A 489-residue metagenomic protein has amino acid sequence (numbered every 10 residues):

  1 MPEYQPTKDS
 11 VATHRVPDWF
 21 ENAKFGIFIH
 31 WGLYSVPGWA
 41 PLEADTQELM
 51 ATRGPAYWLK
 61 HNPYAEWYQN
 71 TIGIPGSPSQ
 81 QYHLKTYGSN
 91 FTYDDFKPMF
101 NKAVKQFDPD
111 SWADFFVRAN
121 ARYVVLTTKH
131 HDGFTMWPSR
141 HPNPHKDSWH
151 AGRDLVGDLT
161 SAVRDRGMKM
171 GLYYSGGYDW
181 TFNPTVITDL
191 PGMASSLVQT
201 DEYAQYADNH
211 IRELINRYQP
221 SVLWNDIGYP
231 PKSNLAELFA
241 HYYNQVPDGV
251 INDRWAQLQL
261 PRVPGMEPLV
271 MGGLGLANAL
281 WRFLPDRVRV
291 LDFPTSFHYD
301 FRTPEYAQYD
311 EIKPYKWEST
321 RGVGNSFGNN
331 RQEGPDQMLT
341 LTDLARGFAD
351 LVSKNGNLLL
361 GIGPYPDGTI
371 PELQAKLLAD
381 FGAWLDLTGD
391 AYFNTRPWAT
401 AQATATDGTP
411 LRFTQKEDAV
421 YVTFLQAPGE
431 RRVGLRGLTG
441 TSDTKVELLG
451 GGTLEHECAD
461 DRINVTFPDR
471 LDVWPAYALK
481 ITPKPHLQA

Functional and structural regions predicted by a protein language model:
M1-A489: Mature catalytic domains of secreted/periplasmic carbohydrate-active enzymes
